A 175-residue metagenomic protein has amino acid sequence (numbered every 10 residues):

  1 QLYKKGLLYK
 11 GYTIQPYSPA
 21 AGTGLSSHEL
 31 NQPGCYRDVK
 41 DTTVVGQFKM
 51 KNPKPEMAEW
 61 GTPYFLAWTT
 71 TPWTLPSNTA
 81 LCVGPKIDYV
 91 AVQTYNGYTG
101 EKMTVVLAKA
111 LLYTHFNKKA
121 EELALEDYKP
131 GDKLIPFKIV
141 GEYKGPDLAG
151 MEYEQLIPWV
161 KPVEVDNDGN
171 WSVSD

Functional and structural regions predicted by a protein language model:
Q1-D175: NTP-handling and nucleic-acid-processing catalytic cores
